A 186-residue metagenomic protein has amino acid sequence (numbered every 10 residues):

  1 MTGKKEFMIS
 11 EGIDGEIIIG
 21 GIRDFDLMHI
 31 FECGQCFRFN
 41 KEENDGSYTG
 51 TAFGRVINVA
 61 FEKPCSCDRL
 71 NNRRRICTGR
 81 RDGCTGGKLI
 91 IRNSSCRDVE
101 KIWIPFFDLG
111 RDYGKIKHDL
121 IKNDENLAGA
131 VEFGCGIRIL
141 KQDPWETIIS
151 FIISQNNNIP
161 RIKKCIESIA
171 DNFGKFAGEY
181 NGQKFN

Functional and structural regions predicted by a protein language model:
M1-G79, C84-N186: HhH-family (HhH-GPD) DNA N-glycosylase catalytic core used in base-excision repair
